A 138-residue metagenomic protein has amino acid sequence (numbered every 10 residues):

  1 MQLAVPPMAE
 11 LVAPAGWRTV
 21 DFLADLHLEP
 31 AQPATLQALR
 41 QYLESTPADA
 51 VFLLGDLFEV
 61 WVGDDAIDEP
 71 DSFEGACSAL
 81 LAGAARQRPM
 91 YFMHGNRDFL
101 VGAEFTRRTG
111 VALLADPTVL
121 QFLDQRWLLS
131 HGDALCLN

Functional and structural regions predicted by a protein language model:
Q2-V5: C-terminal regulatory/interaction regions
M8, A13-L23, L28-F122: Core catalytic region of metal-dependent phosphoesterases/phosphodiesterases, especially metallo-beta-lactamase-like
S130-N138: Active-site-proximal loop/helix segment associated with metal-binding centers of metalloenzymes
